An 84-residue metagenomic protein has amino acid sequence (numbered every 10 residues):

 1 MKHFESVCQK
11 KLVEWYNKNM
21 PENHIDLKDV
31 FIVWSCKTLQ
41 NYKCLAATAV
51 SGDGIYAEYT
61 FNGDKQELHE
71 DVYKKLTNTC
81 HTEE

Functional and structural regions predicted by a protein language model:
M1-N19: N-terminal trafficking/processing presequences and adjacent post-cleavage segments of proteins routed to secretion
F4-E5, N17, K43, K74 (+1 more regions): Compositionally biased, intrinsically disordered low-complexity regions enriched in proline and serine
V13-F31: Central antiparallel beta-sheet cores of small beta-barrel/beta-sandwich binding domains
V30-E67: Amphipathic, interaction-prone secondary-structure segments
K65-E84: A short, surface-exposed interaction/processing loop segment used at functional sites
